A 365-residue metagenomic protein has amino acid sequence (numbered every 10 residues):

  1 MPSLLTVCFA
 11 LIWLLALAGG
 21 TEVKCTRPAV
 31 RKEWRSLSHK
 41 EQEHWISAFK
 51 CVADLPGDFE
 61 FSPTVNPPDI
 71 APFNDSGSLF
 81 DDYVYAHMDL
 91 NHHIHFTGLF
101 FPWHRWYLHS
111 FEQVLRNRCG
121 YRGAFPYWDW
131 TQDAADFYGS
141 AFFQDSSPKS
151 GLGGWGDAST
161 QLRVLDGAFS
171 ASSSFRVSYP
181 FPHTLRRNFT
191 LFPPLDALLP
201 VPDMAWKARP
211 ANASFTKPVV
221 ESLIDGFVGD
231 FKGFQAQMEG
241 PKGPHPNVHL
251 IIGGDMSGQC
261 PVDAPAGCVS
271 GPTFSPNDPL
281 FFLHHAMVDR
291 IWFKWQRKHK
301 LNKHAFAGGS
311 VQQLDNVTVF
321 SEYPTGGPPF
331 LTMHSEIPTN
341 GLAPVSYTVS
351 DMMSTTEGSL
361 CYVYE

Functional and structural regions predicted by a protein language model:
M1-T21: Fungal secretory targeting signals
G19-E365: C-terminal accessory segments of proteins
